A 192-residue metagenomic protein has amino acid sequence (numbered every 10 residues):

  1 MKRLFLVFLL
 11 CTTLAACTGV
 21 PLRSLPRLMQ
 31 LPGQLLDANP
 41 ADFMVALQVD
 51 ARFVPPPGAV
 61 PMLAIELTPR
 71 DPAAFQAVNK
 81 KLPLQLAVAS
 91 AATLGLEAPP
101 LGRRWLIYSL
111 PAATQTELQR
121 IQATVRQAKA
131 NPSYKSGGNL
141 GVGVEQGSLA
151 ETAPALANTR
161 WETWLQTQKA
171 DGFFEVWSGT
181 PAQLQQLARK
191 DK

Functional and structural regions predicted by a protein language model:
M1-L4: Positively charged n-region of N-terminal signal peptides that target proteins for export
T13-A16: C-terminal motif of bacterial Sec signal peptides marking the signal peptidase cleavage site
T18-P21: Bacterial signal peptide processing site
L25-A46: Post-signal peptide N-terminal segment of mature Sec-exported envelope proteins
A46-Q48, A64-E66, N139-E145: Residue-level recognition of well-ordered beta-strand positions that form the cores of beta-sheet-rich folds across
Q48-V54: Short amphipathic, basic-aromatic surface patches that mediate peripheral association with negatively charged
P55-Y134: Structured domain cores in non-transmembrane regions
A98, K129-K192: Glycine-rich, aromatic-bearing surface loops/beta-hairpins
